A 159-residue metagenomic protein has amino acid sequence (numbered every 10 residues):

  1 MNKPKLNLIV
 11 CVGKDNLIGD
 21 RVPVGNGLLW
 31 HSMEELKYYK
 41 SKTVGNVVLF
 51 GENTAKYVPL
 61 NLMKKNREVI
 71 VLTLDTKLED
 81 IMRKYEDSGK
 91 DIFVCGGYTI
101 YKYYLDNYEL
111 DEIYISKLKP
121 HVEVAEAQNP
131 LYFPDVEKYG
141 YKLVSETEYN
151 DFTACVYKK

Functional and structural regions predicted by a protein language model:
M1-K159: Enzymes that bind and transform nitrogen-containing heteroaromatic metabolites
